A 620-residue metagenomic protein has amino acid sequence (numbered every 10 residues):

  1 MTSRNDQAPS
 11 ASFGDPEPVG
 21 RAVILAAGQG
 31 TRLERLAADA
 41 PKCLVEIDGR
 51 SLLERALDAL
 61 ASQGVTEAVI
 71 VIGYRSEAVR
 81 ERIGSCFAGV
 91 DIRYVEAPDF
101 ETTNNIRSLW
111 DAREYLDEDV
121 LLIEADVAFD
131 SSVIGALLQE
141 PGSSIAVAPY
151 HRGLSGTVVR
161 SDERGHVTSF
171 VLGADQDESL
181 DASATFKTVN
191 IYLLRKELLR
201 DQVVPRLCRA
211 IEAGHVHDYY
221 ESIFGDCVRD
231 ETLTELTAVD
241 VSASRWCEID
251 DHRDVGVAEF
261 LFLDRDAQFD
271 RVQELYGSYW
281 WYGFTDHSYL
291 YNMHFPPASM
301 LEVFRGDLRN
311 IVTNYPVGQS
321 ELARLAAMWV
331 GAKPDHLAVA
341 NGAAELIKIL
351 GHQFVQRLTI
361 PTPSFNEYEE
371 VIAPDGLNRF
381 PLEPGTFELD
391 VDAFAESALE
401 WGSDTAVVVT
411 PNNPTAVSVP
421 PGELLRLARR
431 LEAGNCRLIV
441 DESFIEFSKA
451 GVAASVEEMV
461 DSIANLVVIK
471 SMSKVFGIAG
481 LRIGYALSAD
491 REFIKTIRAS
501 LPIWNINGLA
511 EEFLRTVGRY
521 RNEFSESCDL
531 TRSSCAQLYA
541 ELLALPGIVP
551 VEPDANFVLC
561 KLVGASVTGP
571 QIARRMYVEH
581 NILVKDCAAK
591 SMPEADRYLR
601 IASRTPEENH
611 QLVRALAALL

Functional and structural regions predicted by a protein language model:
T2-I24, R32, E46, R50-V120: Conserved N-terminal catalytic core of the sugar/cofactor nucleotidyltransferase
F87-D162: Conserved beta-loop-beta/alpha segment of the NTase-like Rossmann-fold superfamily that binds/positions NTPs
D130-G214: Conserved core of the sugar-phosphate nucleotidyltransferase
T185-T188, G318, N465-A544, I548-V551: PLP-dependent aminotransferase class I/II
V257-N314, G402: N-terminal "arm"/small-domain region of PLP-dependent enzymes with the aminotransferase-like
P296, V578-E579, K590-L620: PLP-dependent enzyme catalytic core of the Aspartate aminotransferase-like
T386-A450: Active-site phosphate-binding strand-loop segment of PLP-dependent enzymes
R532, L545-H580, S603: Conserved PLP-binding catalytic core of the aspartate aminotransferase-like
